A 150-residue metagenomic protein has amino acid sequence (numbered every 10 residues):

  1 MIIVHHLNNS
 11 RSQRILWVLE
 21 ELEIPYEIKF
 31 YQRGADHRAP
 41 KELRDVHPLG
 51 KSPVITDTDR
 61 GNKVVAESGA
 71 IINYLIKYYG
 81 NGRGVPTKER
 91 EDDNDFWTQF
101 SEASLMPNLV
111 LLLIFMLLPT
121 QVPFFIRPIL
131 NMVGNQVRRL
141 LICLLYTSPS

Functional and structural regions predicted by a protein language model:
M1-P128: GST-like domain detector, emphasizing the conserved glutathione-binding G-site in the N-terminal thioredoxin-like
R127-I142: Internal catalytic-core helix/loop-beta-alpha segment that presents or stabilizes conserved functional determinants
Y146-S150: Conserved small/polar residues in nucleotide/adenosyl-binding loops
